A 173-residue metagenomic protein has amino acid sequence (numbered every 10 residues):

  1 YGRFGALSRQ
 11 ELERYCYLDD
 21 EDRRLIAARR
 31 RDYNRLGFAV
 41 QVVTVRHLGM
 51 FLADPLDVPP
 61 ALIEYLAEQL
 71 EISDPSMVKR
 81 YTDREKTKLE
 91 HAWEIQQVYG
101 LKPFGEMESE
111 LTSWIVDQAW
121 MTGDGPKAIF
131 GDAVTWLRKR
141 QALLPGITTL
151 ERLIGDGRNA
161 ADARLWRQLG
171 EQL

Functional and structural regions predicted by a protein language model:
Y1-L173: Long amphipathic alpha-helical coiled-coil/heptad-repeat bundle
